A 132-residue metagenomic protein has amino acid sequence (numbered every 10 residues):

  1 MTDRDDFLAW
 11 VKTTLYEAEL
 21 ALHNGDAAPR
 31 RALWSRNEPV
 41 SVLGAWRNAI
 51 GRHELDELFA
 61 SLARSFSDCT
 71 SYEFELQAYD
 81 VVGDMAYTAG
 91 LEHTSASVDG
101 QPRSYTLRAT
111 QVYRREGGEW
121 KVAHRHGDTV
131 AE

Functional and structural regions predicted by a protein language model:
M1-R36: Short, low-complexity N-terminal intrinsically disordered segments enriched in polar/charged residues
R4-L8, K12, A27, R52 (+3 more regions): Short, structured helix-loop boundary elements
A18, R30-R31, P39, G51 (+3 more regions): Hydrophobic pocket/interface hotspot
W34, E92-T94, H126-T129: Short beta-strand segments enriched in hydrophobic/aromatic residues within well-folded beta-rich domains
S41, E54-D99: Surface-exposed, charged secondary-structure patches
G44-W46, D99-P102: Short, solvent-exposed loop/turn segments at secondary-structure boundaries
S104-E132: Short beta-strand edge/turn micro-motifs at domain boundaries
